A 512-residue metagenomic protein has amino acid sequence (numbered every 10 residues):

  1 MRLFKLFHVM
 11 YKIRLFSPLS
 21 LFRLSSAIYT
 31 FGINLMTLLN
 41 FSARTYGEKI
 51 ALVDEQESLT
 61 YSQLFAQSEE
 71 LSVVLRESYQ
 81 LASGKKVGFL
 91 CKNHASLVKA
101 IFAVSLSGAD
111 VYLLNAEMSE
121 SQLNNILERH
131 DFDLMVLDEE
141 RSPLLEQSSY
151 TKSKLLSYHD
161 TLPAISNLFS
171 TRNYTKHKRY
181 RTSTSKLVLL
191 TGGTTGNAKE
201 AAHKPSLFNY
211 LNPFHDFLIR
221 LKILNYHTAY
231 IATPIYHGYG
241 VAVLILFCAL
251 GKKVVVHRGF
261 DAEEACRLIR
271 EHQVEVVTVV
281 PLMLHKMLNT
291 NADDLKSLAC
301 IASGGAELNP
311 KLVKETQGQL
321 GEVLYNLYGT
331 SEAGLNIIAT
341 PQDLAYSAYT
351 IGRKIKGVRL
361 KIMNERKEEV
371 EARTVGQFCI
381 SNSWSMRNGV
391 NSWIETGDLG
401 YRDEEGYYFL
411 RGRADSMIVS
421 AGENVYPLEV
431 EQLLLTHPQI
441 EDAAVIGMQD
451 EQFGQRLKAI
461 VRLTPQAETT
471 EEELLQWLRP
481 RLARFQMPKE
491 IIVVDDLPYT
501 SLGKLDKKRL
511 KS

Functional and structural regions predicted by a protein language model:
M1-L59, Q63-S78, E472, Q476: N-lobe entry segment of adenylate-forming
R2-F7, F102, L106-F169: Structural core segment of the AMP-binding/adenylate-forming
F31-G32, V74-E117, N424: Conserved AMP-binding/adenylate-forming
T60-Y61, K178, K186-L211: Conserved AMP-binding A3 loop
L97, G397-Q486, D496, R509: AMP-binding/adenylate-forming catalytic core of the ANL superfamily
L211-T228, Y236-V276: Conserved AMP-binding/adenylation subdomain of ANL enzymes
V276, A292-S347: Gly/Ser/Thr-rich phosphate-binding loop
K361, E368, A372-R387, W393 (+1 more regions): AMP-binding/adenylate-forming core of the ANL superfamily
